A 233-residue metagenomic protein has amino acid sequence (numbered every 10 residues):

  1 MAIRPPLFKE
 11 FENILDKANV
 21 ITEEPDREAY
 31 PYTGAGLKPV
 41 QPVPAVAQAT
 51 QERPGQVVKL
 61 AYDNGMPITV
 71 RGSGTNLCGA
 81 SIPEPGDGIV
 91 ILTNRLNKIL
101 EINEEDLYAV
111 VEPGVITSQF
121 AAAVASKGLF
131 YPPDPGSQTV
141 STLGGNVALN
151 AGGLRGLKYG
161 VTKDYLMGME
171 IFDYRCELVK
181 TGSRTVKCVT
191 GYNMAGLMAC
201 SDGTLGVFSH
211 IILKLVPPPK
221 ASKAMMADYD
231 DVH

Functional and structural regions predicted by a protein language model:
M1-K59, T75-L107, G136: N-terminal flexible segment immediately upstream of the FAD-binding catalytic core in FAD-dependent oxidoreductases
F11, G36, V40-I68, G153 (+4 more regions): Soluble FAD-dependent oxygen oxidases
Q51, S73-T75, V115, T204: Conformational gate/switch positions in structured elements
L60, S81-I82, A123, L197: Hydrophobic/aromatic ligand-binding patch that stacks against planar heteroaromatic rings of cofactors or nucleotides
Y62-N64, R71-S73, S141, Y165: Short, basic and Ser/Thr-rich N-terminal targeting/leader segments
K98-I102, V111-H233: FAD-binding subdomain of flavoenzyme oxidoreductases
